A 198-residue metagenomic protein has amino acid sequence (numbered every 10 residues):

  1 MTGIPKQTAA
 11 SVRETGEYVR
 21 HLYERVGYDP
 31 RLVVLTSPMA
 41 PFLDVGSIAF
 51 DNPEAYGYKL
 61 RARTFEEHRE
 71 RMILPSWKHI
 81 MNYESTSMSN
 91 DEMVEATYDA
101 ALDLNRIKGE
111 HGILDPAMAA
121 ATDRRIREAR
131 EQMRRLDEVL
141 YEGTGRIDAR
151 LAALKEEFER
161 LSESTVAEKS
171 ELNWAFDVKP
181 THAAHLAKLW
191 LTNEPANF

Functional and structural regions predicted by a protein language model:
M1-R124: A structural motif corresponding to the C-terminal lobe/cap of the Radical SAM core domain
R69-F198: Radical SAM enzyme core and accessory elements
